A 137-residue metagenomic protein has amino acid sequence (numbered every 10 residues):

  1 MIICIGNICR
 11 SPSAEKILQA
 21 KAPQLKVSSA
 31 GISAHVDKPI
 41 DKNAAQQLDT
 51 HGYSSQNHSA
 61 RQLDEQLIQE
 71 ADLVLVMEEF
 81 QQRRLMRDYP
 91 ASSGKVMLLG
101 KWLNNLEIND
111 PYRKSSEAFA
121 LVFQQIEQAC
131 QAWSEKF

Functional and structural regions predicted by a protein language model:
M1-E70, E135: Conserved active-site segments centered on acidic
I2, V76-M77: Short beta-strand scaffold positions
S11, M77-E78: Replace "coordinates the UDP/GDP/TDP-sugar" with "coordinates nucleotide-activated sugar donors
L73, E79-F137: Phosphate-binding/catalytic loops
